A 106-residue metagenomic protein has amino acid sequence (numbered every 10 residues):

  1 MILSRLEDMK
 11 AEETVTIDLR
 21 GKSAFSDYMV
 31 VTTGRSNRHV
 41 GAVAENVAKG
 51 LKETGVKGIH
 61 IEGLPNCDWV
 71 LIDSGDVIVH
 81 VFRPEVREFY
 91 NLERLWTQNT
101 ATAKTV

Functional and structural regions predicted by a protein language model:
M1-G21, R38-A42, K49, T54 (+3 more regions): Long, contiguous binding/interaction regions
R20, S26-M29: Short beta-strand segments
Y28, D68-V70: Short beta-strand micro-motifs in enzyme catalytic cores
V31-T33: Short hydrophobic/aromatic beta-strand micro-patches that form the beta-sheet surface supporting nucleotide- or nucleic
I72-S74: Active-site beta-strand termini and strand-to-loop segments that position acidic
